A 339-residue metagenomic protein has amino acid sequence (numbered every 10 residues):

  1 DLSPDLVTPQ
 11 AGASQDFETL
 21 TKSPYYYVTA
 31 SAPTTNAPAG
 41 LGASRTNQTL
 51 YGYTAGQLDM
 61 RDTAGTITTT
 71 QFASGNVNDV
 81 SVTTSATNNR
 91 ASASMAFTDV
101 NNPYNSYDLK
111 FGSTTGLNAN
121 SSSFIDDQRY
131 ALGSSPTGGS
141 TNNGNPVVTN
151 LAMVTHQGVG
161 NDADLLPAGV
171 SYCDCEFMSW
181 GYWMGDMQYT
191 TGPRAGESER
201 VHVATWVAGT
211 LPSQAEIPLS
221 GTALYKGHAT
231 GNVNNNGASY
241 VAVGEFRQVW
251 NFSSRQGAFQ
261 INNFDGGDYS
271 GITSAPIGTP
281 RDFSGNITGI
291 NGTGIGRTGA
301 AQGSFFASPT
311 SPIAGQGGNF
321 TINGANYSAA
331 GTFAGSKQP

Functional and structural regions predicted by a protein language model:
D1-P339: Mature soluble binding/inhibitory domains
